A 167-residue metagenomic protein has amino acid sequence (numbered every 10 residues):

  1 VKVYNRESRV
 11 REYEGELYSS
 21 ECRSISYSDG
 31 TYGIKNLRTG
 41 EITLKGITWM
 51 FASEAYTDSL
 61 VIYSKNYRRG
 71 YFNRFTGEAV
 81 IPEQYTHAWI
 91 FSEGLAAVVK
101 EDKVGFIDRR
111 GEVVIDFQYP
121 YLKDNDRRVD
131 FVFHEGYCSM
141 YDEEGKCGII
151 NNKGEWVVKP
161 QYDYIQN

Functional and structural regions predicted by a protein language model:
V1-N167: Residue-level detector of conserved, function-critical positions
